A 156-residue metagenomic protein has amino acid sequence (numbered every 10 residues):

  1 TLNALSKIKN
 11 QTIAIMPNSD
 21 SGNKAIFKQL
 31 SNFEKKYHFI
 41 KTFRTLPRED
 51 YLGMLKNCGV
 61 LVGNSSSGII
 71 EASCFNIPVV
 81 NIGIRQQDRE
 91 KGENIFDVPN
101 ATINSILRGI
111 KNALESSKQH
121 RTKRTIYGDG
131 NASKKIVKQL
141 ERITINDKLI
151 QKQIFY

Functional and structural regions predicted by a protein language model:
T1-Y156: Nucleotide-activated sugar donor-binding and catalytic core shared by glycosyltransferases and related lipid-linked
